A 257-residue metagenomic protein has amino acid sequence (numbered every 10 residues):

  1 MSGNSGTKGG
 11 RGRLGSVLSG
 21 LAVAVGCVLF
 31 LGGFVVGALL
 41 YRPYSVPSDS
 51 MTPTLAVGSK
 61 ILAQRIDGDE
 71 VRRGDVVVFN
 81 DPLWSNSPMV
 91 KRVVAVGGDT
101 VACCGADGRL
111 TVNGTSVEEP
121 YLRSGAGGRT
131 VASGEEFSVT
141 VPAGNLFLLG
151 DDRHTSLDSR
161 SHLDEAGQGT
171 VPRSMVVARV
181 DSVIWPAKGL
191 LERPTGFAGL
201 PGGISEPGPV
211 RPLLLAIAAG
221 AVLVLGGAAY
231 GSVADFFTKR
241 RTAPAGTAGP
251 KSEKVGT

Functional and structural regions predicted by a protein language model:
S2-F30, L39-S45, P53, V57-S59 (+1 more regions): Soluble "head" domains of membrane/secretory-pathway proteins
